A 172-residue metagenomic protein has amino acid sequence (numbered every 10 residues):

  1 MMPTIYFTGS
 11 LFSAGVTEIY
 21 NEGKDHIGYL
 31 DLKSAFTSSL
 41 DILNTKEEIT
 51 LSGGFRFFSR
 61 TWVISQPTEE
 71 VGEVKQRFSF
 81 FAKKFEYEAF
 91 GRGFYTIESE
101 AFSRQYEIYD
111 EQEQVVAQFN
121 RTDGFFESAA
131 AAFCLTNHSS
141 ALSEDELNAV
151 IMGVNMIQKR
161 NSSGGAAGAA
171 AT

Functional and structural regions predicted by a protein language model:
M1-S39, N44-I49, S59, E69 (+1 more regions): Low-complexity or membrane-interfacial segments used for flexible interactions
